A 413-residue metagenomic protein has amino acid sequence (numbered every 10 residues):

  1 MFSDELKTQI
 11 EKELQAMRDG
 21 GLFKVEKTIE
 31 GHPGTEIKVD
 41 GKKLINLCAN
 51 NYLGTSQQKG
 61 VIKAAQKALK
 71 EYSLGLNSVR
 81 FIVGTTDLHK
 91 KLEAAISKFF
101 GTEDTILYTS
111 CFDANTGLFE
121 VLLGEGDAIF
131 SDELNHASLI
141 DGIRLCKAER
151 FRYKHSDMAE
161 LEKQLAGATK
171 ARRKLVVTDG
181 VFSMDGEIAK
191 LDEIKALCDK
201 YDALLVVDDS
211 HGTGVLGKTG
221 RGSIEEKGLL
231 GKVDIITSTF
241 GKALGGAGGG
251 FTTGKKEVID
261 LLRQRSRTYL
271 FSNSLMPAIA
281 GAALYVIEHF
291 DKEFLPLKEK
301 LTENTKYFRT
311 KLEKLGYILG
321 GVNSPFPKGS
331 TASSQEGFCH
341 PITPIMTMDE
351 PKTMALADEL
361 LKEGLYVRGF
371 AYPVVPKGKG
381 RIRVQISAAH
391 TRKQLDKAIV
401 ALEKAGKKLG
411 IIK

Functional and structural regions predicted by a protein language model:
F2, E11-K12, A16-L74, A203: N-terminal "arm"/small-domain region of PLP-dependent enzymes with the aminotransferase-like
K59, K63-K67, E71, A94 (+3 more regions): PLP-dependent enzyme catalytic core of the Aspartate aminotransferase-like
V79-T85, E93-G117: Short loop-beta-helix segment that forms the pyridoxal 5′-phosphate
L118-A137, N304: Conserved PLP-anchoring active-site segment centered on the Schiff-base-forming lysine
F151, H155-V207: Active-site phosphate-binding strand-loop segment of PLP-dependent enzymes
T219, E225-L261: Active-site PLP attachment segment
L244-L312, Y317-I318: PLP-dependent aminotransferase class I/II
L295, E299-K306, E313-P327, E336-G364 (+3 more regions): Conserved PLP-binding catalytic core of the aspartate aminotransferase-like
